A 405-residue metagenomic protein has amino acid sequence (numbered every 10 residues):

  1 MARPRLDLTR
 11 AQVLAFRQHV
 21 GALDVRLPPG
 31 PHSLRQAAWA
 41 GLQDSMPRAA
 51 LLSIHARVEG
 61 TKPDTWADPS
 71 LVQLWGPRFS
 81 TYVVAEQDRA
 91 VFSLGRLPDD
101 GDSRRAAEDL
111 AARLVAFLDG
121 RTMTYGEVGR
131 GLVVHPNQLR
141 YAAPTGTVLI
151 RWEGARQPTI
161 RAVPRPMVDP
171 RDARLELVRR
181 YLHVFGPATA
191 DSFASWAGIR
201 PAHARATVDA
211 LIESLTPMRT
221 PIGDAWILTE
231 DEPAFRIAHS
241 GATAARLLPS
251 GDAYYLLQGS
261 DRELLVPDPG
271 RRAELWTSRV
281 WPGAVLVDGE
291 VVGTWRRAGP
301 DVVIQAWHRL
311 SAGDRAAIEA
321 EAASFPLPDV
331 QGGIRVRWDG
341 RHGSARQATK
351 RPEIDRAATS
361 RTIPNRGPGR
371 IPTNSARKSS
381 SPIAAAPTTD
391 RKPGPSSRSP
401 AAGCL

Functional and structural regions predicted by a protein language model:
M1-G131: Phosphate-backbone binding and catalysis cores of DNA-processing enzymes
G60-D68, L132-Y141, P201-T207: Short amphipathic alpha-helical interaction segments
S70-S80, T145-E153, E213-T220: A short, conserved structural fragment
A107-V115, R171-V178, R315: Short, leucine-enriched amphipathic alpha-helices that occur as contiguous helical runs
L139-L211: Loop-centered beta-sheet repeat module
S214-G270: Non-catalytic regulatory appendages
A273-R351, D355: Glycine-rich, small/acidic residue-mixed loop/short-helix segments
R356-T362, R366, R370-P382, A386-C404: Low-acidity, Ser/Thr- and Arg-rich intrinsically disordered low-complexity segments
